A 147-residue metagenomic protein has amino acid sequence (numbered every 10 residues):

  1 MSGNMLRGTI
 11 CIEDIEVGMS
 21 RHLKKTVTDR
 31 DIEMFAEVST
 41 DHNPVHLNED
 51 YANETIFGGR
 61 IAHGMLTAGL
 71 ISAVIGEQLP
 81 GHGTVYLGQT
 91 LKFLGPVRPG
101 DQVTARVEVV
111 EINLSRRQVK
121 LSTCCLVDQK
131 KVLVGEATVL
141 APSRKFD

Functional and structural regions predicted by a protein language model:
M1-V17, V97-D147: HotDog/MaoC-like acyl-thioester-processing domains
S2-A62: Catalytic strand-loop segment that frames the active site of acyl-thioester-processing enzymes
H22-T26, K92, E108, T138-L140: Generic structural detector for well-ordered beta-strands
T26-T28, T67, T123: Ser/Thr-centric signal marking residues that sit in or immediately flank functional binding/regulatory motifs
E37-D41, G76-P80, V127: Short, intrinsically disordered, mixed-charge
T40-D41, A52, V85-L87, S122-T123 (+1 more regions): Short, charged/polar low-complexity linear motifs in solvent-exposed/disordered segments
N53-A62, L66-R106: Hydrophobic beta-strand-centered segment that forms part of the acyl-chain substrate-binding groove
